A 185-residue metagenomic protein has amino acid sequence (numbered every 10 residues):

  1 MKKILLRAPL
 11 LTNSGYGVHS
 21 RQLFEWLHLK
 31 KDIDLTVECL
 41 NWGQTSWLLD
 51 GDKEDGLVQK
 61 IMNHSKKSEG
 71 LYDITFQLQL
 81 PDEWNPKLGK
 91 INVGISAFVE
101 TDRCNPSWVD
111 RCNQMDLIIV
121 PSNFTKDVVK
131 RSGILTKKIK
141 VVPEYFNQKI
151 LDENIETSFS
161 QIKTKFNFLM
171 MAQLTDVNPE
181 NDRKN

Functional and structural regions predicted by a protein language model:
M1-L71: N-terminal pre-catalytic "stem/leader" segment of glycosyltransferase-like enzymes
K2, K90, F166: Nucleotide donor/acceptor-binding cores
L5, Q44-G133: Extended catalytic core of nucleotide-activated donor transferases of GT-like folds
R7-A8, I95-S96, P121, V142 (+2 more regions): Short hydrophobic "strand-cap" motifs at the C-terminus of beta-strands
N13-S14, D102-R103, D176-N181: A generic structural signal for short coil/turn motifs at secondary-structure boundaries
H19-W26, R131, Q148-N185: Conserved catalytic-core segment of nucleotide-activated headgroup transferases in glycan assembly
D34-L35, N92, T136-I139: Hydrophobic anchor at the start of a short beta-strand that flanks the dinucleotide cofactor-binding loop
D116-D127, L135-E153: Donor nucleotide-sugar binding/catalytic pocket of nucleotide-sugar-dependent glycosyltransferases
